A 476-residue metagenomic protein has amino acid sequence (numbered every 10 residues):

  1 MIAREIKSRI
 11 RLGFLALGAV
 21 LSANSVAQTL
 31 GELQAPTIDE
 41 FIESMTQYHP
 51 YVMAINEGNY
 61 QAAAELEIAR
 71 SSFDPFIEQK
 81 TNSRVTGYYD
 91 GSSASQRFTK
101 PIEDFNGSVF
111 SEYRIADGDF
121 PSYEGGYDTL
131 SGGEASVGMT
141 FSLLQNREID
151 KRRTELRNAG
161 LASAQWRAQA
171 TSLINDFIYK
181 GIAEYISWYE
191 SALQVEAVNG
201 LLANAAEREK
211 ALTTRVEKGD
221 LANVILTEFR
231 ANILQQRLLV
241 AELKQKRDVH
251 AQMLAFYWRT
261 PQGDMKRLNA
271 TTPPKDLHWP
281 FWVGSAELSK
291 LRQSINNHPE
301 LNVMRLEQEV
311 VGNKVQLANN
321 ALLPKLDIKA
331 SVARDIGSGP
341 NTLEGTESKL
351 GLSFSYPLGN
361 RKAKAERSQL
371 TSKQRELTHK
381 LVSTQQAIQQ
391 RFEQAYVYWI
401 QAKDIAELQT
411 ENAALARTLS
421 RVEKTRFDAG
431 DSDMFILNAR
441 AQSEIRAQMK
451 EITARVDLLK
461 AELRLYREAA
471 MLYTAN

Functional and structural regions predicted by a protein language model:
I2-F14: Bacterial N-terminal signal peptides that target proteins for export
R9, R167-K290, Y398, A402 (+3 more regions): Periplasmic alpha-helical coiled-coil/stalk elements that build and connect Gram-negative outer-membrane
G13-S22: Bacterial N-terminal signal peptides
A27-G91, M139, L144-T154, N158-G160 (+10 more regions): Bacterial Sec-pathway N-terminal export signals of envelope proteins
T29-L33, K80-F141, T272-V283, Q316 (+1 more regions): Small/polar, glycine/serine/threonine/aspartate-rich low-complexity segments that form flexible
M53-E57, R70, F105-T129, L144-Q169 (+8 more regions): Sec/SRP-type N-terminal targeting helices
A64, A69, K210, L234-K266 (+2 more regions): Short segments within alpha-helical structural elements
